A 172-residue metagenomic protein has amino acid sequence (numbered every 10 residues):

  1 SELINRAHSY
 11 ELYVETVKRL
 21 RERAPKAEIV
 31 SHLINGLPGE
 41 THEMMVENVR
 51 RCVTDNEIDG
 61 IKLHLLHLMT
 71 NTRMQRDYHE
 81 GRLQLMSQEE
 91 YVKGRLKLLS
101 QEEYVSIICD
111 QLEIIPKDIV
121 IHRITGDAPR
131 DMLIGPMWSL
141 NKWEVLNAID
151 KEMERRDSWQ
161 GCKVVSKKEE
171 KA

Functional and structural regions predicted by a protein language model:
S1, I58-N71: Non-cysteine beta-strand/loop elements that form the S-adenosyl-L-methionine
S1-A24, N35-D55, M74-E102: Conserved non-cysteine loop/helix-boundary elements of the Radical SAM core domain that shape
T16-I29, D55-N56, S106-V120: A structural motif corresponding to the C-terminal end of an alpha-helix and its immediate exit/capping segment
I29-L33, D59-L63, I119-I124: Hydrophobic faces of well-ordered beta-strands that scaffold small-molecule active sites in alpha/beta enzyme cores
E47-K62, L146-Q160: Structural recognition of alpha->loop->beta junctions
H67-A172: Auxiliary Fe-S-binding modules of radical SAM enzymes
